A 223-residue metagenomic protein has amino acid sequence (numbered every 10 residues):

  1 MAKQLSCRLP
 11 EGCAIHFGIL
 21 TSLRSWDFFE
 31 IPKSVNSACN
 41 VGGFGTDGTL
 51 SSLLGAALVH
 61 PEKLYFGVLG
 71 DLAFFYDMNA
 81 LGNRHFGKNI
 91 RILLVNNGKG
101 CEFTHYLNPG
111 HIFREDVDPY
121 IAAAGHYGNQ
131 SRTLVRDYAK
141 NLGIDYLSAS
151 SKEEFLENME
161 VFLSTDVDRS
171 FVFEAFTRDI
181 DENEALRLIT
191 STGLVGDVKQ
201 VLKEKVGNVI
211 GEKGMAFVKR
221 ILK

Functional and structural regions predicted by a protein language model:
M1-S22: Active-site pocket-lining segments that scaffold enzyme catalytic pockets across diverse folds
F28-K223: Thiamine diphosphate
